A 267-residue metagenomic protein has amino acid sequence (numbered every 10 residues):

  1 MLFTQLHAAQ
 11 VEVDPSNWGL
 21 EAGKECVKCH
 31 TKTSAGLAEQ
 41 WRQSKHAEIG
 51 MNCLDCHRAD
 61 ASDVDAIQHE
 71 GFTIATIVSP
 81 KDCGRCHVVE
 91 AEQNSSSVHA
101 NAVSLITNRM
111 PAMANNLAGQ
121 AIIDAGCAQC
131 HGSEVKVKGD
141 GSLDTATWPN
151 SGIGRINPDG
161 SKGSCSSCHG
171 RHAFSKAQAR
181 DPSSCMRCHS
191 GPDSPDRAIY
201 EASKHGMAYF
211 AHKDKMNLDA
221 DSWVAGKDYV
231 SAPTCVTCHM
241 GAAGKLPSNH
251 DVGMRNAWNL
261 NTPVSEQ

Functional and structural regions predicted by a protein language model:
M1-T4: Bacterial N-terminal signal peptides
L6-Q267: Short sequence/structural segments immediately N-terminal
